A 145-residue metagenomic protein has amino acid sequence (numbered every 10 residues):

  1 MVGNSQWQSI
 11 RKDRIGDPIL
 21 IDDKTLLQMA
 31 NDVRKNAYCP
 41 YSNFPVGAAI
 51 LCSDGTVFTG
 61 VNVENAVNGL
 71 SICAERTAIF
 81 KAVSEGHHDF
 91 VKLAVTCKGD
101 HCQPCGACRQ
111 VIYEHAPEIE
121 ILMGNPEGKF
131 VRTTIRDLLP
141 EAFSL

Functional and structural regions predicted by a protein language model:
V2-N36, E85-L145: C-terminal binding/interaction regions
Y38-Y41: Short Gly/Pro-enriched turn/cap motifs at secondary-structure boundaries
N43-C52: Short beta-strand scaffold segments in enzyme catalytic cores
F58-G60: Amphipathic coiled-coil signal-relay and dimerization helices
N62-T77: Compact, glycine-rich, soluble single-domain proteins
T77, K81-E85: Feature captures the catalytic cores and cofactor-binding loops of soluble hydro-lyases/lyases that act on carboxylate
